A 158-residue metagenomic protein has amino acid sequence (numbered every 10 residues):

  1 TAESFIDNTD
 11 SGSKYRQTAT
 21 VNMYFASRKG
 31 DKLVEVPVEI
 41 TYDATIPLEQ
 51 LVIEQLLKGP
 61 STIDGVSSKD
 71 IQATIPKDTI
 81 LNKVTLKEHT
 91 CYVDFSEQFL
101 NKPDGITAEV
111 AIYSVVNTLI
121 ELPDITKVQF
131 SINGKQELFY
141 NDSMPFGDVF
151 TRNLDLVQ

Functional and structural regions predicted by a protein language model:
T1-Q158: Bimodal "functional hotspot" detector
